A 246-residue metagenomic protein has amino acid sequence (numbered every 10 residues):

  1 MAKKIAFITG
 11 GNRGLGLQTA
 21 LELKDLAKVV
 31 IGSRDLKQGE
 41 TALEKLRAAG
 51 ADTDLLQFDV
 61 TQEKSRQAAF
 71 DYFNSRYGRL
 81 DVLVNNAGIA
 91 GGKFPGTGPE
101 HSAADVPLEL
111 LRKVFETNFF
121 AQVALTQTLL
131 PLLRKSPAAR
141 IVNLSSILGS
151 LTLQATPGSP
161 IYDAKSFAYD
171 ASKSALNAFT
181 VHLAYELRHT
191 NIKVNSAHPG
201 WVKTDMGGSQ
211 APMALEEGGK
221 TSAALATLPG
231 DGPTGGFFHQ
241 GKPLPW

Functional and structural regions predicted by a protein language model:
M1-V30: Canonical Rossmann dinucleotide-binding motif of NAD(H)/NADP(H)-dependent dehydrogenases/reductases, specifically
I8-T9, N85-N86, R140-S146, K193-H198: Structural signature of the Rossmann-like NAD(P)-dependent dehydrogenase/reductase core
D25-T41: Conserved glycine-rich Rossmann-like NAD(P)H-binding loop of the short-chain dehydrogenase/reductase
L36, Q57-A68: The beta1-alpha1 cofactor-binding region of Rossmann-like NAD(H)/NADP(H)-dependent oxidoreductases
A49-D52, Y72-N85, G91, P107: A glycine-rich helix->loop->beta "capping" turn within Rossmann-like NAD(P)(H)-dependent oxidoreductase domains
V84, L125-L129, L133, F179-T180: Hydrophobic positions on the long internal alpha-helix of Rossmann-like NAD(P)-dependent oxidoreductase domains
I89-F115, F120, R134-H189: Catalytic loop of short-chain dehydrogenase/reductase
S174, H189, S196, T204 (+1 more regions): C-terminal helical subdomain
